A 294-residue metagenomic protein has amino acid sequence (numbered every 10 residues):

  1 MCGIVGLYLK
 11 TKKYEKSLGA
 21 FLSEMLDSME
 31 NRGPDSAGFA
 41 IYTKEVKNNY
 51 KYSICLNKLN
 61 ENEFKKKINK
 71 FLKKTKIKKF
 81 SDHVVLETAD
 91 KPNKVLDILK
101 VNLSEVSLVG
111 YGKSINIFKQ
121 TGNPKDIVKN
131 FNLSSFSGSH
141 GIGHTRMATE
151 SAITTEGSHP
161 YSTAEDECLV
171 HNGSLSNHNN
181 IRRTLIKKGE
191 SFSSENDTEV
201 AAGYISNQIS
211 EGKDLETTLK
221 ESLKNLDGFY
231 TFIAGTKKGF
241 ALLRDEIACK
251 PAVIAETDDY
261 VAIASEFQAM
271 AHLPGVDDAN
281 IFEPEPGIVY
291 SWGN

Functional and structural regions predicted by a protein language model:
M1-N294: Conserved short alpha-helical segments that host acidic/polar catalytic motifs at enzyme active sites
